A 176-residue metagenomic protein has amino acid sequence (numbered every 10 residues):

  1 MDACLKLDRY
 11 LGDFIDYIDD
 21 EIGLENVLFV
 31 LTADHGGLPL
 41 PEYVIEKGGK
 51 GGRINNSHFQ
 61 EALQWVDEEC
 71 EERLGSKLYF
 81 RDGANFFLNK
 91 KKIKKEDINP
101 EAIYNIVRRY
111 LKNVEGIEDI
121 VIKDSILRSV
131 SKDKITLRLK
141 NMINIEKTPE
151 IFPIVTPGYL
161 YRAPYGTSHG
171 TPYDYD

Functional and structural regions predicted by a protein language model:
M1-L5, V30: Alpha-helix capping and helix-loop boundary segments enriched in small/acidic/polar residues
R9, D13-Y159: Secreted, luminal/periplasmic, and some membrane-associated catalytic domains that remodel anionic oxygen-ester
Y159-D176: Low-complexity, glycine/alanine/valine/leucine- and proline-rich hydrophobic stretches
